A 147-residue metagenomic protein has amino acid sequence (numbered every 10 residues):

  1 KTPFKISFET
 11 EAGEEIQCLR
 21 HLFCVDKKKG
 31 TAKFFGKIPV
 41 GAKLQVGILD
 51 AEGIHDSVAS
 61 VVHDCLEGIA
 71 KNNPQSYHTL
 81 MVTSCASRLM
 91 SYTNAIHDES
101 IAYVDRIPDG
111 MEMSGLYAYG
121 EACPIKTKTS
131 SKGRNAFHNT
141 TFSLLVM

Functional and structural regions predicted by a protein language model:
K1-T93, H97-P108, A118-M147: Small-residue-enriched flexible segments
